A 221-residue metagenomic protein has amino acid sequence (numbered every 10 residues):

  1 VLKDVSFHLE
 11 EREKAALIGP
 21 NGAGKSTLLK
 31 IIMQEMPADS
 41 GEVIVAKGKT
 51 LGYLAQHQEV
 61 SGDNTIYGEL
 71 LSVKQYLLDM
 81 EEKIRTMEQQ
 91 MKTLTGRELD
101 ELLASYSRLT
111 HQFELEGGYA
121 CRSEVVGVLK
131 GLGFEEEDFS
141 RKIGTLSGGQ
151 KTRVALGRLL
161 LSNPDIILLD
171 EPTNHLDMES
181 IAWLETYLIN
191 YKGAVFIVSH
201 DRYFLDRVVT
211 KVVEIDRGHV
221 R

Functional and structural regions predicted by a protein language model:
V1-R221: ABC ATP-binding cassette signature C-motif
